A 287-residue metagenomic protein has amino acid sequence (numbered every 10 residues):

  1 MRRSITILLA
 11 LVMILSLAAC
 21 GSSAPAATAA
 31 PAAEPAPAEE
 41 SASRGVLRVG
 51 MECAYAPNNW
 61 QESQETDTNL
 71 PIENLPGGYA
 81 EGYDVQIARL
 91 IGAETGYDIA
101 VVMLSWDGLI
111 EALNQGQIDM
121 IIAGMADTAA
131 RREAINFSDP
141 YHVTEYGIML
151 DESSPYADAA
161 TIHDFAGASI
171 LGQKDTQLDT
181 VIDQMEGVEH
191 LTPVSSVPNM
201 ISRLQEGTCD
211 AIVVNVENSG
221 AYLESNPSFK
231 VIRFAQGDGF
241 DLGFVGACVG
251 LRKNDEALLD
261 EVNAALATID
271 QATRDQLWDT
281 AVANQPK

Functional and structural regions predicted by a protein language model:
L9-S16: Bacterial N-terminal signal peptides
A18-A30: Bacterial lipoprotein signal-peptidase II cleavage site
A26, Q177-V194, V231-A235, N263-K287: Ligand-binding clefts/hinges and TM-proximal coupling segments of bilobed small-molecule sensing domains
S41-M125, E133: Extracytoplasmic small-molecule ligand-binding "clamshell" domains of the periplasmic binding protein/Venus flytrap
C53-A56, G77-A93, M125, G147-I201 (+2 more regions): Bilobed "Venus flytrap"/periplasmic-binding protein-like clamshell domains and structurally analogous long
A54, V143-E152, E224-L266, V282-K287: Periplasmic-binding protein-like
A93, D98-D164, Q236-L242: Acidic, polar ligand-binding/catalytic clefts
D107-G108, G124-A134, V181-Q184, P198 (+2 more regions): A ligand-binding cleft/hinge motif common to bilobed small-molecule-binding domains
